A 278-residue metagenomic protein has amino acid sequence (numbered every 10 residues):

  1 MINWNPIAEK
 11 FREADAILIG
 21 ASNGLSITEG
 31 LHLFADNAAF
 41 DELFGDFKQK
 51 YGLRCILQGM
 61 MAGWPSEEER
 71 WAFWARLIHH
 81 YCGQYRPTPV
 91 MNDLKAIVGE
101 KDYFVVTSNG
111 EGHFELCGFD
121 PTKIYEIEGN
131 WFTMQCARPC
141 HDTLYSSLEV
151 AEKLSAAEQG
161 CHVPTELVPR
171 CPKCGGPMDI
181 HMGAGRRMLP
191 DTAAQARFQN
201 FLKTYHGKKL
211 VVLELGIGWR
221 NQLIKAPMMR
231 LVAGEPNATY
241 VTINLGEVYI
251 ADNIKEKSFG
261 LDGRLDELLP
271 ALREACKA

Functional and structural regions predicted by a protein language model:
M1-A278: Conserved catalytic alpha/beta core of Sir2/sirtuin-type deacylases, generalized to analogous enzyme cores that bind
